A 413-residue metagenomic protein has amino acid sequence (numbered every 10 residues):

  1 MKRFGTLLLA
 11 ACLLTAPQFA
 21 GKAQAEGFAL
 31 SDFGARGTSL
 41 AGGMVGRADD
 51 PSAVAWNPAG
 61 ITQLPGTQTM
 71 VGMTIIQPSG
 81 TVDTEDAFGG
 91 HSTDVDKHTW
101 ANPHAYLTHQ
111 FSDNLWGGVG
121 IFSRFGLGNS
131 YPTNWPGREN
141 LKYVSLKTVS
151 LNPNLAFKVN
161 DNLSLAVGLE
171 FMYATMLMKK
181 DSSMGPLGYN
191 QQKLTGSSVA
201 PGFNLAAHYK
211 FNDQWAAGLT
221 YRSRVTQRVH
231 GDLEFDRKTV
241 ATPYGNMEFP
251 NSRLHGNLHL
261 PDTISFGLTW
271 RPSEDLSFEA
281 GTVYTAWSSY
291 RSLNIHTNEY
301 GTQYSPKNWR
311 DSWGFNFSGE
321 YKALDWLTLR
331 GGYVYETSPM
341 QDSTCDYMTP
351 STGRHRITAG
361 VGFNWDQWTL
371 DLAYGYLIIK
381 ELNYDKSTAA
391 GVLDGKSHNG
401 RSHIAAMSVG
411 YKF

Functional and structural regions predicted by a protein language model:
M1-L8: Bacterial N-terminal signal peptides that target proteins for export
L8-L14: Hydrophobic helical h-region of N-terminal Sec-dependent signal peptides in bacterial secretory/periplasmic proteins
C12, P58-I61, A87-H91: Beta-barrel outer-membrane channel/assembly domains of diderm bacteria
L14-K22: C-terminal segment of classical bacterial N-terminal signal peptides
A23-A25, A35-L40, D49-P51, W56: Residue-level signal for pocket-adjacent positions within structured domains
Q24-T38, T84-S92, T99-F413: Outer-membrane beta-barrel porins/channels
A29-M44, T62-G80: Transmembrane beta-strand segments of Gram-negative outer membrane beta-barrel proteins
V45-D49, V54-T67, L107-D113, V159: Outer-membrane beta-barrel pore proteins
